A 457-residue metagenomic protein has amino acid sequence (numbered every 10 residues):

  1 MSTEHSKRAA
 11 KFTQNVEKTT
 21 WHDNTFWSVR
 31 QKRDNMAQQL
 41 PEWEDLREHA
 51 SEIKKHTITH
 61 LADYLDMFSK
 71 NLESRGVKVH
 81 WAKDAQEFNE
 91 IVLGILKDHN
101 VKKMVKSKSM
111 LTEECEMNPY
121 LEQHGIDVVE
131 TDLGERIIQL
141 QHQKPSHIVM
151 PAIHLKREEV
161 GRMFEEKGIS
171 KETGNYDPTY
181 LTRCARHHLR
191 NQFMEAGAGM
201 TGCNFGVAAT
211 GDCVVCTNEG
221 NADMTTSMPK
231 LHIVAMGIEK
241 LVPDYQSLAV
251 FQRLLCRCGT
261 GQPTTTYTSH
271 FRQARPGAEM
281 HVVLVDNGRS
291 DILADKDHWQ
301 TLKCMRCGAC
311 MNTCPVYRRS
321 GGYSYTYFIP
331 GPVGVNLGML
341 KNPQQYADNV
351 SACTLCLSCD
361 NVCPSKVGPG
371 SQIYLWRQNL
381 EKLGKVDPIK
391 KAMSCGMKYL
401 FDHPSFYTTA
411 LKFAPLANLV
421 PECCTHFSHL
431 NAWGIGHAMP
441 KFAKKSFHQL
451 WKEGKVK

Functional and structural regions predicted by a protein language model:
M1, H5-A10, Q14-V29, Q39 (+1 more regions): Intrinsic disorder at enzyme termini
M1-D297: The feature marks the mature, well-folded catalytic cores of soluble enzymes
K78, V101, T173, G261 (+3 more regions): Intrinsically disordered or highly flexible coil/loop and linker segments, enriched in small and charged/polar residues
D84, C310, G368-P369: Helix N-cap / loop-to-helix initiation motif
Y267, R275-T301, Y317-E422: Ferredoxin-type iron-sulfur electron-transfer modules in oxidoreductases and energy-metabolism complexes
C307-M311, C356: Extended amphipathic alpha-helical segments enriched in small hydrophobics
